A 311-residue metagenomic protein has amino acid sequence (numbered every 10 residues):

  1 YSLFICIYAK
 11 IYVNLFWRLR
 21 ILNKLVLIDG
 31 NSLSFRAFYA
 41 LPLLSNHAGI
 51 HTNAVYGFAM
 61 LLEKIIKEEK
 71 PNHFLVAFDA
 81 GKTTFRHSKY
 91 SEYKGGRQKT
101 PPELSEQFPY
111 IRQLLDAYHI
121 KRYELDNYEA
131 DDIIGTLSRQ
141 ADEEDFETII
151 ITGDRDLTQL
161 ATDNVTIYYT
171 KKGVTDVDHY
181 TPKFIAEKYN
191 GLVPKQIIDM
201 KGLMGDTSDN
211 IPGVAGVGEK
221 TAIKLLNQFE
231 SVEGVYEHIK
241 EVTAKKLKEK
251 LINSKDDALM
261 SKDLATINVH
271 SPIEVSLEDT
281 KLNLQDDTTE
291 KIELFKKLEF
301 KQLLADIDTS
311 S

Functional and structural regions predicted by a protein language model:
I21-L75, D79, R86: Non-catalytic, usually N-terminal nucleic-acid engagement modules in DNA/RNA processing proteins
N23, L44-N46, G95-I273: Extended two-metal-dependent nuclease catalytic cores across DNA- and RNA-processing enzymes
A54-V55, I65-E69, Q107-D116, I134 (+1 more regions): Basic, polar low-complexity surface loops/patches
H87-E92: Glycine-rich loop at the start of a catalytic domain that most often binds anionic cofactors/ligands
N253, D263-S311: Low-complexity, acidic/Ser/Thr- and charged residue-rich accessory regions of DNA metabolism proteins
